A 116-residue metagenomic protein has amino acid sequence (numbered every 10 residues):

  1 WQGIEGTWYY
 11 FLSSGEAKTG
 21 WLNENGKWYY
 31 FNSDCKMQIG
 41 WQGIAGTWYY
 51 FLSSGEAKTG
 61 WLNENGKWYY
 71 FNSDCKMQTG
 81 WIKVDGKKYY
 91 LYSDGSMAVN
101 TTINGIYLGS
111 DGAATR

Functional and structural regions predicted by a protein language model:
W1-R116: Extracellular adhesion/carbohydrate-binding repeat motifs centered on closely spaced tryptophans
